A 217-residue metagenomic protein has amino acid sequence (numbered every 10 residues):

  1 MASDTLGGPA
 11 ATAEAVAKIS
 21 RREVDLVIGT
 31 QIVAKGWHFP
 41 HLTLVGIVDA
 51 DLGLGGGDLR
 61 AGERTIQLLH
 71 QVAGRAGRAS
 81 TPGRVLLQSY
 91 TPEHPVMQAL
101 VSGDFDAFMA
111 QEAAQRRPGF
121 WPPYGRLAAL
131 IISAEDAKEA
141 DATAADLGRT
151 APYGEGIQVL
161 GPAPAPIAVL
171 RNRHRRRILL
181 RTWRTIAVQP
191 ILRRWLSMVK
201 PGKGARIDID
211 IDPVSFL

Functional and structural regions predicted by a protein language model:
M1: Hydrophobic residues at beta-strand termini and immediately following loops that shape nucleotide-binding pockets
G8-V27, Q31-G56, Q71-L217: Accessory helical-bundle/CTD segments and flexible terminal tails appended to RecA-like ATPase motors
L59-I66: Short, conserved loop/turn and helix-capping segments at secondary-structure boundaries that abut family-defining
